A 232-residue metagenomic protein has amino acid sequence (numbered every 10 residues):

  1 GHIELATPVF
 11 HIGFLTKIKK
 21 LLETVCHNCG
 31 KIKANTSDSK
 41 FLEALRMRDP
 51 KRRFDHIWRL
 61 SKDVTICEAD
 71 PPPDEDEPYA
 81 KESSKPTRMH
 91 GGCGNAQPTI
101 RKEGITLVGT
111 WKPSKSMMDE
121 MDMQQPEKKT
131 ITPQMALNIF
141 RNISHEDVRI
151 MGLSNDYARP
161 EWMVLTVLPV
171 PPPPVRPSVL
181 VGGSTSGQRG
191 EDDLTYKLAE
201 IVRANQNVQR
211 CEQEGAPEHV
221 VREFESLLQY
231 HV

Functional and structural regions predicted by a protein language model:
G1-V232: Conserved core architecture of multi-subunit DNA-directed RNA polymerases
